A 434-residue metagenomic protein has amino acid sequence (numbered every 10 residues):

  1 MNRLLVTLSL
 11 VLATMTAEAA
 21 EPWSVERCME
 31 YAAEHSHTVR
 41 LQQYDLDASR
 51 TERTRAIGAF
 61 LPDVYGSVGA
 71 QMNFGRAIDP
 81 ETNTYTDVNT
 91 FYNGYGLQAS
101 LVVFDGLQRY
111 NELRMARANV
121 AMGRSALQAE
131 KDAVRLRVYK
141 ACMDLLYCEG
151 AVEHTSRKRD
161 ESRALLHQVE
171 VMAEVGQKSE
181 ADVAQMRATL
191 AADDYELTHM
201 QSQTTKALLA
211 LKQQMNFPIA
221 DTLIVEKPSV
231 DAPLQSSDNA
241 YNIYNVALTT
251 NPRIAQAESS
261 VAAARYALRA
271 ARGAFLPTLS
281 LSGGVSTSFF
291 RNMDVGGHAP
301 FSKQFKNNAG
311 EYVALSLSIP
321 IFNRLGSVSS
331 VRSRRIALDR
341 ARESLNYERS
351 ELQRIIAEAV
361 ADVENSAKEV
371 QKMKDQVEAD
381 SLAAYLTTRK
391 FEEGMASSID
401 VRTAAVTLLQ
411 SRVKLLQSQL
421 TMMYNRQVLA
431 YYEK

Functional and structural regions predicted by a protein language model:
M1-Y31, Q201-N242, G297, V428-K434: Terminal intrinsically disordered/low-complexity segments used for targeting and assembly
A19-Y65, G69, G75, I219 (+5 more regions): Bacterial Sec-pathway N-terminal export signals of envelope proteins
A20-A141, L279, G283, L325-V328 (+1 more regions): Short flexible linkers and secondary-structure junctions
R40-Y44, I57-G58, N89, V103-K131 (+7 more regions): Sec/SRP-type N-terminal targeting helices
Y44, A192-F217, V377-K434: Short segments within alpha-helical structural elements
S67-L101, K227-S236, R269, S282-I319: Small/polar, glycine/serine/threonine/aspartate-rich low-complexity segments that form flexible
A133-V246, D362, L408, L415: Periplasmic alpha-helical coiled-coil/stalk elements that build and connect Gram-negative outer-membrane
